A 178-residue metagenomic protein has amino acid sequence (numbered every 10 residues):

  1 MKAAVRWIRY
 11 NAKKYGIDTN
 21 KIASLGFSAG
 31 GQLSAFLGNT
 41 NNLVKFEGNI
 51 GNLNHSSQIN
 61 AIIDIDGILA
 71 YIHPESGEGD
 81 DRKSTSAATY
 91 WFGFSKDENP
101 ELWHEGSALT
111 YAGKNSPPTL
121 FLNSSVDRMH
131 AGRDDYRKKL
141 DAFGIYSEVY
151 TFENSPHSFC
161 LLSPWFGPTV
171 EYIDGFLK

Functional and structural regions predicted by a protein language model:
A3-E78: Primarily recognizes the serine-hydrolase "nucleophile elbow" in alpha/beta-hydrolase and SGNH/GDSL folds
A70-Y71, S125-A131: Acidic catalytic loop of the alpha/beta-hydrolase fold
H73-Y111: Mobile cap/lid helix-loop segments that gate and shape the active-site cleft of serine hydrolases
A108-S116, G132-D134: Conserved serine/cysteine hydrolase catalytic core
N115, L120-N123: Short beta-strand/loop motif that positions the catalytic acidic residue of the alpha/beta-hydrolase fold
R133-Y146: Conserved loop-alpha-helix segment in the C-terminal half of the alpha/beta-hydrolase fold that carries the catalytic
F152-F159: Histidine-bearing beta->alpha loop at or near hydrolase active sites
W165-K178: Catalytic active-site module of serine/aspartate enzymes centered on a nucleophile-bearing elbow/loop
